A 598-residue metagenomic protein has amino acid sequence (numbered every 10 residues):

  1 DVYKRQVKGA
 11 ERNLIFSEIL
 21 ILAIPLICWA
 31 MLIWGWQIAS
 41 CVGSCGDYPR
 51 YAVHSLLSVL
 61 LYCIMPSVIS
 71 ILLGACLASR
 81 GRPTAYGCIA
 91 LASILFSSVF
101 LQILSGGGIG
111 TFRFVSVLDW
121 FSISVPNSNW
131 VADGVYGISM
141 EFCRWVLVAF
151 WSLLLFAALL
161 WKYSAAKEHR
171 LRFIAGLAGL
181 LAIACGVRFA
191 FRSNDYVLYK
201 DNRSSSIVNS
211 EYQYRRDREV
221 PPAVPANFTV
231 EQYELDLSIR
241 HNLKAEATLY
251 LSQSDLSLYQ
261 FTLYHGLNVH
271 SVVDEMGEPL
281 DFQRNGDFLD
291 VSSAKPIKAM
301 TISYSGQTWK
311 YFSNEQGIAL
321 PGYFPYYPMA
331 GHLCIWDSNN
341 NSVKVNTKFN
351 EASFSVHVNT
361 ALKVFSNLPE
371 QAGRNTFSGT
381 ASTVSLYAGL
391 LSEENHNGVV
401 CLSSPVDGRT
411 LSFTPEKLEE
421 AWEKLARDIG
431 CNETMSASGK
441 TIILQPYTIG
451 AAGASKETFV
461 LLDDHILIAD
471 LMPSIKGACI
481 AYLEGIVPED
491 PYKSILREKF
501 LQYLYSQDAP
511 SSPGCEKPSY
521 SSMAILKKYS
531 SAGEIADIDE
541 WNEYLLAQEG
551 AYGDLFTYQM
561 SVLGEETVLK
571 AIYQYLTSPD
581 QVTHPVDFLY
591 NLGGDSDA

Functional and structural regions predicted by a protein language model:
V2-Y3: Short, small-residue-biased leader/transition segments that mark boundaries at the very start of proteins
F16-R82: Secretory targeting signals
Y48-R50, G106-V146, L171-H241: N-terminal, polar/Ser/Thr-rich
S257-P279, P328-M329, S353-F365: Solvent-exposed beta-hairpin/edge-strand motifs
G266-A319, A421: A surface-exposed beta-strand-loop module
S305-T380: Extended, low-hydrophobicity, Ser/Thr/Pro/Gly-biased non-transmembrane segments
E394-S511, P585: Juxtacatalytic substrate-recognition/specificity segment
E457-V562, L569, Y573: Zinc-dependent metallopeptidase catalytic helix centered on the HExxH motif and its immediate flanking segment
